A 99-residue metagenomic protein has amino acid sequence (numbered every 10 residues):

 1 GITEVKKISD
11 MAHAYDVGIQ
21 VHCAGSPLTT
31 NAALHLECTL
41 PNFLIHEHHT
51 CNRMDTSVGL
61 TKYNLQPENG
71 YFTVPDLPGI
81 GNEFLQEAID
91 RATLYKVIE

Functional and structural regions predicted by a protein language model:
G1-Y71, P75: Shared catalytic-loop signature of beta/alpha-barrel
G59-E99: C-terminal extensions of enzymes
